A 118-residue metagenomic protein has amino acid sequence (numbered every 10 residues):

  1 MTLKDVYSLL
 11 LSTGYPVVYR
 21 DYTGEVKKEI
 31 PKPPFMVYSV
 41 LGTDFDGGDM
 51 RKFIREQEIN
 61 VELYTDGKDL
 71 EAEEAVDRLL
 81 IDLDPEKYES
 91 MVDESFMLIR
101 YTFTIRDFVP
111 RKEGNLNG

Functional and structural regions predicted by a protein language model:
M1-D44, D49, D66: Small/polar-rich, solvent-exposed N-terminal microdomains that initiate assembly or binding
E29, K52, V92-F96: Sterically constrained small-residue positions within well-ordered secondary structures of folded domains
S39-D44, G48, I59, D107-G118: Long, continuous compositionally biased terminal/linker segments
R51-F53, V76-D77: Short, glycine/charged-enriched secondary-structure capping and boundary segments
F53-G67, L98-P110: Oligomerization/assembly interface segments of phage tail-like spikes and tubes
L70: Loop/helix-junction capping segments adjacent to catalytic residues or to phosphate/diphosphate-binding pockets
E73-G118: Acidic-leaning, charged glycine-interspersed low-complexity segments
